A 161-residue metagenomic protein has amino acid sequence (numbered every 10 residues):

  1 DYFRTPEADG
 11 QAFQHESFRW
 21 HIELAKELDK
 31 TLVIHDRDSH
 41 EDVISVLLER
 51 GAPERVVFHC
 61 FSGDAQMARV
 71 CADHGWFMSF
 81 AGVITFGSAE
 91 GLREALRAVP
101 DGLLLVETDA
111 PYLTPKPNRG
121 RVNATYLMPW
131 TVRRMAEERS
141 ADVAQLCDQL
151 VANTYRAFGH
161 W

Functional and structural regions predicted by a protein language model:
D1-H74, E94, V99, P117-Y126 (+1 more regions): Divalent metal-binding pocket/active-site signature
L24, Y126-W161: Mid-to-C-terminal alpha-helical segments outside catalytic/metal-binding sites
D36-R37, F61, A81-V83, P111: Short strand-turn motif at the edge of the Rossmann-like AdoMet-binding core
G75-A89: His/Asp/Glu-enriched short active-site or ligand-binding loop at hydrolase and phosphoryl-transfer sites
R93-E94, R133: Active-site phosphate/pyrophosphate- and oxyanion-stabilizing loops and adjacent acidic/basic residues in soluble
G102-A110: Non-cysteine beta-strand/loop elements that form the S-adenosyl-L-methionine
L113-P115: Amphipathic alpha-helical segments at domain termini/boundaries
